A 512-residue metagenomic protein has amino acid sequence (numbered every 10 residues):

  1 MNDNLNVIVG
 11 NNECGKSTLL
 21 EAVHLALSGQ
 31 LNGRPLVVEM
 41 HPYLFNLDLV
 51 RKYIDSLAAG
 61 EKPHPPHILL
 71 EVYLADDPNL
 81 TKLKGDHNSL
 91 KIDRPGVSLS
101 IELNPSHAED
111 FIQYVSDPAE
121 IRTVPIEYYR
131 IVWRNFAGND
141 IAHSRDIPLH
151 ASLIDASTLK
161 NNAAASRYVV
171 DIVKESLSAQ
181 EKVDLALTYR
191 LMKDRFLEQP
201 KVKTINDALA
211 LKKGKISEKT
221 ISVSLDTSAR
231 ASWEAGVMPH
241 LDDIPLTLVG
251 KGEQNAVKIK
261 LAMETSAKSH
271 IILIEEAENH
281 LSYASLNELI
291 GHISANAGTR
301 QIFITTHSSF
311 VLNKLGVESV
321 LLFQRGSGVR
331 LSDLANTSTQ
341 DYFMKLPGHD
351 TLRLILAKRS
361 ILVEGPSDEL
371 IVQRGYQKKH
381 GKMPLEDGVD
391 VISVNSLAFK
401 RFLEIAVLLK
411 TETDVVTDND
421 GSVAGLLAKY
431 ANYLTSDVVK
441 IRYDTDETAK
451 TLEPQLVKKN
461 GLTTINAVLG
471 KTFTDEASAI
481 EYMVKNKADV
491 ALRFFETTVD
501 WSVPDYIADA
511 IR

Functional and structural regions predicted by a protein language model:
M1-S28, S232-R353, E369-L370, R374-H380 (+2 more regions): Switch/communication elements of ASCE P-loop NTPase nucleotide-binding domains
A22-K91: Conserved P-loop NTP-binding catalytic core
P42-A59, N336-L356: Surface-exposed acidic, glycine/proline-enriched linker/cap segments that occur as 15-30-residue helix-coil
E61-P65, S89-I92, V124, M263-A267 (+4 more regions): Conserved catalytic network of the ASCE P-loop NTPase/AAA+ motor domain
P66-L70, I92-V97, I126-Y129, L149-H150 (+5 more regions): Short glycine-/polar-rich loops that comprise or flank the Walker A/P-loop and associated switch/sensor motifs
L69, A75-K203: Electropositive, glycine-dotted interaction segments that contact anionic polymers or phosphate-rich ligands
L99, D171-V257, L261-I271, A295: Extended helical coiled-coil dimerization/tether regions that scaffold and oligomerize large DNA-maintenance assemblies
D350-I361, E369-R512: Acidic, Mg2+-coordinating catalytic modules of nucleic-acid enzymes
